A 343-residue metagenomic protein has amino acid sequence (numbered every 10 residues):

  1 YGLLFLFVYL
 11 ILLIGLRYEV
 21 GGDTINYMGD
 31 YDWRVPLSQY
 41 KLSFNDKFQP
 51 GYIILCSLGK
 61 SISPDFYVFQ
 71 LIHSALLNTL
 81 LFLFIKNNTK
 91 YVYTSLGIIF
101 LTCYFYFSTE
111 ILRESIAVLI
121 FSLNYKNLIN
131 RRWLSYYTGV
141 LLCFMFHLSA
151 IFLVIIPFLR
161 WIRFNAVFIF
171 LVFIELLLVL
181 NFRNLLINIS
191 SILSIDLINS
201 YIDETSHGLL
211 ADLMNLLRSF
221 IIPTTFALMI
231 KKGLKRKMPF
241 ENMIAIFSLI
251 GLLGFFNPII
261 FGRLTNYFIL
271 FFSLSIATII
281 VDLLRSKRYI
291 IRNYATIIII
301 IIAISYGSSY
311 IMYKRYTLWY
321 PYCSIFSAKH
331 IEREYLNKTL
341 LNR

Functional and structural regions predicted by a protein language model:
Y1-R343: Terminal, non-globular segments
